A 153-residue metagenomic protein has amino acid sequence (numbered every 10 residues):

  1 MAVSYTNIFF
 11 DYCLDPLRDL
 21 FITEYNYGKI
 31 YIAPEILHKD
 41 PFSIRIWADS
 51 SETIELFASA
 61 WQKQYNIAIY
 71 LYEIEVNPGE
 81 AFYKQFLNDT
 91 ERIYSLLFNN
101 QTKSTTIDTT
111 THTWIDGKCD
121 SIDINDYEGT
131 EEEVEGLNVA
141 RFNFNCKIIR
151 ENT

Functional and structural regions predicted by a protein language model:
M1-I32, S51-T153: Charged, amphipathic alpha-helical segments and their flanking helix caps
I30-D40: Short acidic low-complexity segments
D40-S50: A short, hydrophobic beta-strand-centered structural micro-motif
